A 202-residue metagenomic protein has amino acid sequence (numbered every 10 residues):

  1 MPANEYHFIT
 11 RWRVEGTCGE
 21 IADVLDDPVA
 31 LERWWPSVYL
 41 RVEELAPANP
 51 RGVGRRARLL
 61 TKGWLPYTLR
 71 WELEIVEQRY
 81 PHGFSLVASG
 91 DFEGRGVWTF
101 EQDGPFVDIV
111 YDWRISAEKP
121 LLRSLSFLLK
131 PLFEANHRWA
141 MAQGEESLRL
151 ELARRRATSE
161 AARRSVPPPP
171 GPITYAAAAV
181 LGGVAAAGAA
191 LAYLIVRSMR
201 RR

Functional and structural regions predicted by a protein language model:
M1-P50, L191-R202: Hydrophobic ligand-binding cavity/cleft-lining segments
P2-N4, V14, D103-R202: Terminal "cap-and-tail" regions of soluble proteins that handle hydrophobic small molecules
R11, E74, V97-T99: Short, surface-exposed charged micro-motifs
E20-L25, L31, A57-L59, I75 (+3 more regions): Hydrophobic pocket/interface hotspot
P36, S89, D112: Surface loops and adjacent helix of pleckstrin homology
E43-R95, F106-D108, Q143-S147, E151-T158 (+1 more regions): Glycine-rich portal/gate segments that line the openings of hydrophobic small-molecule binding cavities
T68-R70, R95-T99, K119-L125: A short, polar/proline- and glycine-enriched secondary-structure boundary/capping micro-motif
